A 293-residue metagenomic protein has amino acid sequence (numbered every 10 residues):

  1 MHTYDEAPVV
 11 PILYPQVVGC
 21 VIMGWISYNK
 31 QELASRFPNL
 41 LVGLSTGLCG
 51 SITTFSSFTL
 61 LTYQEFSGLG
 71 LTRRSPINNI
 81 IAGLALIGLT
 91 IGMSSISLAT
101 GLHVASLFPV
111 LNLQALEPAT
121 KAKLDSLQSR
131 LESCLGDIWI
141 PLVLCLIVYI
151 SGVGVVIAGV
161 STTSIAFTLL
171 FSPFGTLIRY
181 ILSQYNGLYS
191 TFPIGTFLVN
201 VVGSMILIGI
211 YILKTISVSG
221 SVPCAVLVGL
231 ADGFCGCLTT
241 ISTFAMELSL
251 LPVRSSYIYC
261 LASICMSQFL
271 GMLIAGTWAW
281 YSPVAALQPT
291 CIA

Functional and structural regions predicted by a protein language model:
M1-A293: Membrane-interface helix-loop junctions in multi-pass transporters/channels
